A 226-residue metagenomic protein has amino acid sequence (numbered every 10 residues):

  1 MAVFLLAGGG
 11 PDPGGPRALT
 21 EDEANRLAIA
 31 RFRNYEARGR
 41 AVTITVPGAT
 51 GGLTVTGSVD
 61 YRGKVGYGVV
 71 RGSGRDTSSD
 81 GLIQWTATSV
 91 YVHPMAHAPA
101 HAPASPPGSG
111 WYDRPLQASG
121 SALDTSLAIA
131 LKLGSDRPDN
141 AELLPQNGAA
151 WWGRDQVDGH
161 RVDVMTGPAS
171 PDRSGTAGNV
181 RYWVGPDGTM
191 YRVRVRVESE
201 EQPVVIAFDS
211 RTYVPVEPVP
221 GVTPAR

Functional and structural regions predicted by a protein language model:
M1-S58, R62, V222-R226: N-terminal leader/targeting segments and the immediate start of mature chains
E36-T43, R62-V69, D158-T166, T189-V193: Short, hydrophobic/aromatic-rich segments at coil-to-beta transitions
I44-P47, V69-G74, H93-A96, A169 (+1 more regions): Beta-turn initiation residues at beta-strand->coil junctions
P47-L53, S73-D80, R173-S174, E200-E201: Solvent-exposed loop/turn segments connecting transmembrane beta-strands in outer-membrane beta-barrel proteins
Y61, I83-T86, Q156, V184-P186: Generic beta-strand structural signal
K64-K132: An acidic-aromatic
A141-A150: A short, amphipathic edge element
H160-A225: Gly/Pro-enriched, hydrophobic low-complexity segments that function as extracytoplasmic propeptides/linkers
